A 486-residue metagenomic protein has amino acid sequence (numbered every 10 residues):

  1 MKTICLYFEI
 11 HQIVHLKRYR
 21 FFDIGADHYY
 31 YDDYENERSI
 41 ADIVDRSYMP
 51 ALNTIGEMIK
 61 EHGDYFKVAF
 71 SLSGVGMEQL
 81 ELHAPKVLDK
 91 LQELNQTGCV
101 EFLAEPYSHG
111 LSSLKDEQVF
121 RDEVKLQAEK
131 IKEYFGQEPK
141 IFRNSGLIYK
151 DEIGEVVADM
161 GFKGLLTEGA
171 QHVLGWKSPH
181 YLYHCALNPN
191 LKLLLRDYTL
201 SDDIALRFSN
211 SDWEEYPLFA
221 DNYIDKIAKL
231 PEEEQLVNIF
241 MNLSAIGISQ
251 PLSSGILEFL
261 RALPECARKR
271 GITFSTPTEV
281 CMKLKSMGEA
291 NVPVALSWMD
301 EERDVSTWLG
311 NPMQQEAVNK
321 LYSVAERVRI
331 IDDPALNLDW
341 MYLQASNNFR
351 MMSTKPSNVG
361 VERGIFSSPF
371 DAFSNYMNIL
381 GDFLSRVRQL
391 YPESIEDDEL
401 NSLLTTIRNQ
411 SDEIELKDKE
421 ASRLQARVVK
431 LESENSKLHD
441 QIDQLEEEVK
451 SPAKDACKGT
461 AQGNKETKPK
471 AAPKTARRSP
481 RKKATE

Functional and structural regions predicted by a protein language model:
M1-R46, Y181-Y183, L187-L191, N210-W213 (+2 more regions): Active-site and substrate-binding clefts of carbohydrate-active enzymes
T3-F8, V14-D116, K140-R143, K163-E168 (+1 more regions): Short, well-structured secondary-structure segments
L52-G56, L88-Q92, R121-A128, G154 (+3 more regions): Generic structural signal for well-ordered alpha-helices, preferentially at hydrophobic/aromatic core positions
V87-A104, K125, Q137, A158-P179 (+1 more regions): Acidic, His- and aromatic-enriched active-site or binding-groove loops in soluble protein domains that engage sugars
G110-E133, L195-P231, P251-S253, M299 (+2 more regions): Alpha-helical scaffold elements lining the catalytic groove of polysaccharide deacetylases
S113-K115, V173-Y181, D203-I204, S286: Short, charged, surface-exposed secondary-structure boundary motifs
D440, Q444-E486: Intrinsically disordered, polybasic Lys/Arg-rich low-complexity tracts
